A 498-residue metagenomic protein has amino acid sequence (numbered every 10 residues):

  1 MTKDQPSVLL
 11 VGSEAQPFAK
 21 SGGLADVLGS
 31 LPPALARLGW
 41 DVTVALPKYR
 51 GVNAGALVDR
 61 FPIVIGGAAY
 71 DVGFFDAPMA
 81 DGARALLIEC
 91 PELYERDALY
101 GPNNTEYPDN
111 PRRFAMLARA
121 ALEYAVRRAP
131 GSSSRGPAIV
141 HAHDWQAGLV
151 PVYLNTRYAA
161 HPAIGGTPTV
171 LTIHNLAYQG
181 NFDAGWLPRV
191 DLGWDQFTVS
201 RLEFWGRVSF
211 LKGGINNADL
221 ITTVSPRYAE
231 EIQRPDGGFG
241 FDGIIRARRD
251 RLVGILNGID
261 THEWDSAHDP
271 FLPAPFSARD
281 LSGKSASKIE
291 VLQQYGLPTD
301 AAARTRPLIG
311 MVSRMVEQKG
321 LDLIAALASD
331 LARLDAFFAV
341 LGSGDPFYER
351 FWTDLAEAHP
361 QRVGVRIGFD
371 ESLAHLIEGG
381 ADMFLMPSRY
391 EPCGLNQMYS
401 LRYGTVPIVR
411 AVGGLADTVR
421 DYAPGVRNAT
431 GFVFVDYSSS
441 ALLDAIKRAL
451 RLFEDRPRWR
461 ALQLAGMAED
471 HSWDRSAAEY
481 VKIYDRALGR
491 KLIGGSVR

Functional and structural regions predicted by a protein language model:
M1-R498: Catalytic cores of nucleotide-sugar-dependent glycosyltransferases that transfer UDP/GDP/TDP-activated
